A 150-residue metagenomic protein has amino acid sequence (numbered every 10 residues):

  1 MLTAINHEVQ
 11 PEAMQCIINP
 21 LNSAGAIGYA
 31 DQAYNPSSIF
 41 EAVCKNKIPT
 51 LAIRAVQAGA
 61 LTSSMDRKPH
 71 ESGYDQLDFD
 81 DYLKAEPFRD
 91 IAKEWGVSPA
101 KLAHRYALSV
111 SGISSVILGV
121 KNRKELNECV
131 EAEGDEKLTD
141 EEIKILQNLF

Functional and structural regions predicted by a protein language model:
M1-F150: Beta/alpha (TIM)-barrel catalytic core signal, keyed to glycine-rich beta->alpha loops juxtaposed to Asp/Glu that bind
